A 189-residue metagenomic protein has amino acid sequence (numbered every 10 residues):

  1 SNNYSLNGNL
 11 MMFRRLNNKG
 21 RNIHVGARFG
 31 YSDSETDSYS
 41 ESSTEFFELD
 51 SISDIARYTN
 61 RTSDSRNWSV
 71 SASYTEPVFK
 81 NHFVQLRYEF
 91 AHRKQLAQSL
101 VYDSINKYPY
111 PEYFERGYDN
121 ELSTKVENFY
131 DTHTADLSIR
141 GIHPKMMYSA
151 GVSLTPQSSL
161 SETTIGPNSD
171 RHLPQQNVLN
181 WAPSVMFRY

Functional and structural regions predicted by a protein language model:
S1-Y189: Primarily recognizes Gram-negative and organellar outer-membrane beta-barrels
